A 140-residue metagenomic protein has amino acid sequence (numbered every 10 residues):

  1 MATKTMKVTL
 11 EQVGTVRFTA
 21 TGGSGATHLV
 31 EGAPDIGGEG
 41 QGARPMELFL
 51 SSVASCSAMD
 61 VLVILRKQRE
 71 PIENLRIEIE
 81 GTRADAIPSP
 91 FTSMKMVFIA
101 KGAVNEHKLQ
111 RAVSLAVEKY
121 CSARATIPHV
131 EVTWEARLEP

Functional and structural regions predicted by a protein language model:
M1-S51, L62-P140: Extended beta-strand/beta-hairpin segments
V53-S57: Alpha-helical metal-binding/catalytic segments enriched in His/Glu/Asp
